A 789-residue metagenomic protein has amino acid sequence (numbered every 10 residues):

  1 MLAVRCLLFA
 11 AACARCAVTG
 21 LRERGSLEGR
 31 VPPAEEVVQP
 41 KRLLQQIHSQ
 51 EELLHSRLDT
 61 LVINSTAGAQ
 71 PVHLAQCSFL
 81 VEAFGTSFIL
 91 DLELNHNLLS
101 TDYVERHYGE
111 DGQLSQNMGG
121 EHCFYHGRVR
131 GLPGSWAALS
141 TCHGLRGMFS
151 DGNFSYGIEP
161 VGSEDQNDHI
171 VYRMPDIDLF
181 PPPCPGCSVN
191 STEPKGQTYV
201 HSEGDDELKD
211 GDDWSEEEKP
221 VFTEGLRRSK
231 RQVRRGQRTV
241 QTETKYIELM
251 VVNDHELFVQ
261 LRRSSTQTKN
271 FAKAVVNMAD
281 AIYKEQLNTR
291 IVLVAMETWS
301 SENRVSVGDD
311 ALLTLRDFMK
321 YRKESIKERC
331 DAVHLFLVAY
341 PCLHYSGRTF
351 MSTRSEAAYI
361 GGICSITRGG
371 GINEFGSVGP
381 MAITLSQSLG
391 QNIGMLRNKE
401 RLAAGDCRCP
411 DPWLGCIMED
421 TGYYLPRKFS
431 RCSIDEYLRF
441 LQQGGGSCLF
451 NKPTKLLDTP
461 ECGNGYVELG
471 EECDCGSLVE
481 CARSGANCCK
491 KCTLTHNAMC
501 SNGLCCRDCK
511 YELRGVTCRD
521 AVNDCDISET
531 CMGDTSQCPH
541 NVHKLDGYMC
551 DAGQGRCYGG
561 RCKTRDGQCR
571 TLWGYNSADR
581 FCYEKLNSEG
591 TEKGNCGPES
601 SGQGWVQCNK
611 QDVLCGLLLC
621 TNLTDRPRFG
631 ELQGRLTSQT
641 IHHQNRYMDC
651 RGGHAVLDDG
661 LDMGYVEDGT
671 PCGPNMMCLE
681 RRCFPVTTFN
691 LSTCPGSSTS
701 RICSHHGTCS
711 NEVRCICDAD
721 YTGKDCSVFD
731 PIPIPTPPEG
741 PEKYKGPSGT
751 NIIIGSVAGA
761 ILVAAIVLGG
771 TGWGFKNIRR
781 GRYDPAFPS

Functional and structural regions predicted by a protein language model:
L2-S100, N117, G162-R368, F375-P380 (+12 more regions): Fold-level signature of zinc-dependent metallopeptidase catalytic domains
L8, S135-G162, K269-T289, Q391-L396: Classical protein tyrosine phosphatase
L80-E82, D91, H126-R128, M148-S150 (+16 more regions): Beta-strand cores of modular interaction/reader domains in eukaryotic scaffold and signaling proteins, especially PDZ
E82-N97, T101, G134-H143, M148-F149 (+3 more regions): Broad, structure-driven detector of short, well-ordered beta-strand segments within folded domains
E110-W136, S140: Structured beta-strand segments within beta-sheet-rich domains
G127, A279, H334, G379-K399: Active-site recognition of the HExxH zinc-binding catalytic motif
R348, S352, I383, L389 (+1 more regions): Cysteine-rich modules of extracellular adhesion/ECM and protease-associated proteins
